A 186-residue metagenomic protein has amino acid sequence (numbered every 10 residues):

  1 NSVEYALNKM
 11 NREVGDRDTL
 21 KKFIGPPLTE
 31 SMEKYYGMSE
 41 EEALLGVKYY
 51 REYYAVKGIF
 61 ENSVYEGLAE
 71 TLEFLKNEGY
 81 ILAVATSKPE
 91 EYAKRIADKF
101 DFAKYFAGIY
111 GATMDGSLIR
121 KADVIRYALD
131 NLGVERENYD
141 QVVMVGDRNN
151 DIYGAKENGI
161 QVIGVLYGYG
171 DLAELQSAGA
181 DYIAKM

Functional and structural regions predicted by a protein language model:
N1-K22, Y36, N77: Active-site neighborhood of HAD-like aspartate-dependent phosphohydrolases
V3, T71-A97: Substrate-recognition element of Asp-dependent hydrolases with the DxDx(T/V) motif
A6-L7, P27-E40, I96-K99, V124 (+1 more regions): Helix-loop "lid/cap" segments that line or gate small-molecule binding pockets
D18, A103-L118, D140-Q141: A short, structured active-site edge motif that brings together acidic residues
E33-E70, E78-Y80: Metal-dependent phosphoesterase signature
A69-N77, L129, I152-K156: Surface-exposed amphipathic alpha-helices with a cationic face
K121-I152: Conserved Lys-Pro-Asp/Glu-containing loop-to-beta segment of HAD-superfamily phosphomonoesterases, centered on
V143-A184: Acidic, Mg2+-coordinating phosphoryl-transfer loop and its flanking beta/alpha structural elements, shared across
